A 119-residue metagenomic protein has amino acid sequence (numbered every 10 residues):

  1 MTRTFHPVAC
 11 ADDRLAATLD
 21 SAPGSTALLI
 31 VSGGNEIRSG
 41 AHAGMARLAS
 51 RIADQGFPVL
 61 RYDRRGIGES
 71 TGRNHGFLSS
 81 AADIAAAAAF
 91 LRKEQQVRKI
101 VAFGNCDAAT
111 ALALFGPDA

Functional and structural regions predicted by a protein language model:
M1-T26: N-terminal cap/lid segment of alpha/beta-hydrolase-fold proteins
R14, G56, V97-K99: A generic structural signal for alpha->beta connector loops
A22-D63: Short, surface-exposed "cap/lid" segments of acyl-processing enzymes
I37, G68, A109: Flexible, glycine-rich phosphate/dinucleotide-binding loops and adjacent beta-alpha linkers at cofactor/substrate
G40, T71, L112-L114: Short glycine-/acidic-enriched loop or helix-start segments at secondary-structure transitions that form or flank
G44, N74-E94: Alpha/beta-hydrolase active-site loop
Y62-G76: Glycine-rich "HGGG/HGxG" loop immediately N-terminal to the catalytic nucleophile of the alpha/beta-hydrolase
A85-A119: Primarily recognizes the serine-hydrolase "nucleophile elbow" in alpha/beta-hydrolase and SGNH/GDSL folds
